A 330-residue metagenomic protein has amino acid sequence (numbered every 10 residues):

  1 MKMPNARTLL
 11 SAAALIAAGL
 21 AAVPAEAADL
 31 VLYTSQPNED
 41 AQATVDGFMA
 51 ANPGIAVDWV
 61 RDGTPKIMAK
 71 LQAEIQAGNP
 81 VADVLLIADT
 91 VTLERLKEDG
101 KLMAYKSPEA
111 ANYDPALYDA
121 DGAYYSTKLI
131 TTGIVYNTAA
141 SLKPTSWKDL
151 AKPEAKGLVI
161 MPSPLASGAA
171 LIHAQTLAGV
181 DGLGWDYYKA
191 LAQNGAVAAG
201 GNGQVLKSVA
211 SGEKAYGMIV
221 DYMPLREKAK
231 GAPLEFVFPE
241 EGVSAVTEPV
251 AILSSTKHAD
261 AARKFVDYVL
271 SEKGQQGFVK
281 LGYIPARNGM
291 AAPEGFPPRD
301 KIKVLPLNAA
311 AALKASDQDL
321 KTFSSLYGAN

Functional and structural regions predicted by a protein language model:
A21-A27: Sec/Tat signal peptide C-region and signal peptidase I cleavage site
V31, S35-D58, I67: Short, polar/charged alpha-helical segment
S35-Q42, T64-P65, P80-E213: Extracytoplasmic ligand-binding site segments that recognize negatively charged/polar headgroups
V91-R95, A210, A215-P233: A ligand-binding cleft/hinge motif common to bilobed small-molecule-binding domains
M103-E109, G122-S126, K148, Y216 (+2 more regions): Short beta-strand->loop
P115, I130-T131, K189-A192, A198-A199 (+2 more regions): Periplasmic-binding protein-like
G133-A140, A178, T247-H258, G277-F278: A bilobed periplasmic-binding-protein/Venus flytrap-type ligand-binding module shared by bacterial periplasmic
S244, L253-A310: Mature extracytoplasmic/periplasmic domains
